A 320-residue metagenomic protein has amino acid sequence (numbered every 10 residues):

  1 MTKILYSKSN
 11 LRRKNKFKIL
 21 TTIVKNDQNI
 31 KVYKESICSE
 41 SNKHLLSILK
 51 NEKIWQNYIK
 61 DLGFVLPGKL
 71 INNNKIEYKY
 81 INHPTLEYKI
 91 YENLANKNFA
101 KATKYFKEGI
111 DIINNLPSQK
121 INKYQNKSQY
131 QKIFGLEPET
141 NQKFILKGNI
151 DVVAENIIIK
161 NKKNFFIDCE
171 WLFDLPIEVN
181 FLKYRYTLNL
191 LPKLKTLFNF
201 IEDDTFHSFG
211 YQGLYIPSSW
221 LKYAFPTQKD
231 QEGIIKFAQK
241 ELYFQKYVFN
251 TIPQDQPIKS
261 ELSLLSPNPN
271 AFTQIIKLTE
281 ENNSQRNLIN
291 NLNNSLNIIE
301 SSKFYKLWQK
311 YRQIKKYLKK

Functional and structural regions predicted by a protein language model:
M1-L11: Juxta-kinase regulatory segment immediately upstream of eukaryotic protein kinase catalytic domains
R12-N57, G63-V65, K79, Y88-I90: ATP-binding glycine-rich loop module of kinase domains
T22-N26, K31-E35, K101-K104, E108 (+2 more regions): Intrinsically disordered, compositionally biased low-complexity regions
I30-K31, I76, K163-N164: Hydrophobic residues embedded in beta-strands of well-ordered beta-sheets
V65-G135: Conserved structural core of kinase catalytic domains
Y78, K246-K320: Boundary detector for helix-to-coil junctions that initiate low-complexity/charged tails
K132-N199: Catalytic activation segment of kinase domains across protein kinase-like and atypical kinase folds
E170-F272: C-terminal catalytic region of ATP-dependent kinase domains
